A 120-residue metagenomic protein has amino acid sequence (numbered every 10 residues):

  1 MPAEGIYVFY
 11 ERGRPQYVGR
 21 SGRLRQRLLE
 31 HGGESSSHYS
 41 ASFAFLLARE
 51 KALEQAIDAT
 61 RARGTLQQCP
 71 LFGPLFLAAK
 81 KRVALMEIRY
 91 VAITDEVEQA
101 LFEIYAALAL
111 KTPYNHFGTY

Functional and structural regions predicted by a protein language model:
M1-E34, Y39-L66, E87, I93-L108 (+2 more regions): GIY-YIG nuclease catalytic motif and its immediate N-terminal context
L66-V91: Alpha-helix-centered segments that form part of catalytic cores
